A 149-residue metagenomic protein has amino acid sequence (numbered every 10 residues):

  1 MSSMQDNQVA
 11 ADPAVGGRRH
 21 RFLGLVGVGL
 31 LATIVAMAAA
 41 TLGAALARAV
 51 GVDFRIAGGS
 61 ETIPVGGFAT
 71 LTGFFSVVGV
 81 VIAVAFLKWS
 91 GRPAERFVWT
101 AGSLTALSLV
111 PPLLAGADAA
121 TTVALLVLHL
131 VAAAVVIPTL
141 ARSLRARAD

Functional and structural regions predicted by a protein language model:
M1-L23: Short, Lys/Arg-rich, polar N-terminal cytosolic tail immediately upstream of the first transmembrane signal-anchor
L25, V84-T105: Internal alpha-helical transmembrane segments of multi-pass membrane proteins
V28-A32, V131-D149: Membrane-water interface at the C-terminal end of transmembrane alpha helices
L31-A32, T70-T72: Alpha-helical transmembrane segments of multi-pass integral membrane proteins
A36-R48, S76-V84, A133-P138: Transmembrane alpha-helical segments of multi-pass membrane transport proteins and ion-pumping complexes
A40-L71, L109-V127: Membrane interfacial helix motifs at helix-loop boundaries and amphipathic/re-entrant anchors
I56-G66, A83-R92, R147: Short juxtamembrane and helix-loop transition motifs at transmembrane-helix boundaries in membrane proteins
A106-L114, L130-A134, P138: Mid-bilayer segments of alpha-helical transmembrane spans in multi-pass integral membrane proteins that mediate
